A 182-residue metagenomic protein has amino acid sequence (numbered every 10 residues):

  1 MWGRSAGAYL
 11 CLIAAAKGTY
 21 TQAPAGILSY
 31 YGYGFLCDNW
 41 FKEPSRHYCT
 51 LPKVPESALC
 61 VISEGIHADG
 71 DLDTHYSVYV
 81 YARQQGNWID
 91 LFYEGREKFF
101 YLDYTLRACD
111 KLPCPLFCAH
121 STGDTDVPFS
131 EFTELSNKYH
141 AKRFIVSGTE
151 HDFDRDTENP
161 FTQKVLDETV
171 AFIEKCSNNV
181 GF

Functional and structural regions predicted by a protein language model:
M1-L51: Primarily recognizes the serine-hydrolase "nucleophile elbow" in alpha/beta-hydrolase and SGNH/GDSL folds
Y30-L106: Accessory cap/linker subdomain of secreted extracellular hydrolases
L36, T122-V127: Acidic catalytic loop of the alpha/beta-hydrolase fold
L112, C118-H120, D124: Short beta-strand/loop motif that positions the catalytic acidic residue of the alpha/beta-hydrolase fold
C114, V127-K138: Short alpha-helix in the alpha/beta-hydrolase fold that links the catalytic acid
N137-D152: Catalytic histidine neighborhood in serine/cysteine hydrolases with alpha/beta-hydrolase-type architecture
T149-T162: Catalytic histidine-centered segment of alpha/beta-hydrolase-like enzymes
E174-F182: Alpha/beta-hydrolase-fold serine-hydrolase catalytic core, especially in secreted/extracellular enzymes
